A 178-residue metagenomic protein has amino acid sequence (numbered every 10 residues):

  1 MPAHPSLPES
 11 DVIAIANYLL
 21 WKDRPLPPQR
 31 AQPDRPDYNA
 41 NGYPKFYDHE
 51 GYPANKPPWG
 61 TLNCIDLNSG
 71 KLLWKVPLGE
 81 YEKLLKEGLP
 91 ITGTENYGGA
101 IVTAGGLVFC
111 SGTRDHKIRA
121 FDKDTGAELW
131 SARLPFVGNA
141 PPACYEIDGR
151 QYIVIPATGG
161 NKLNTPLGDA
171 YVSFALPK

Functional and structural regions predicted by a protein language model:
M1-P28: Axial heme c-ligation environment in periplasmic c-type cytochrome domains
R30-D48, P53-P58, P77-V102, R133-A143: Extracytoplasmic beta-rich repeat domains
L62, K117-I118, Y171: Structural signal for beta-propeller blades
L67-N68, D122-T125, P177: Short loop/turn segments that connect beta-strands within beta-propeller blades
L73, L107-F109, Y152-V154: Conserved beta-propeller blade signature
L73-W74, A127-W130: A structural motif specific to WD40 beta-propellers
G105, T113, P156-T158: Short loop/turn segments immediately following the C-termini of beta-strands
P142-K178: Blade-level signature of beta-propeller repeat domains, shared across WD40, Kelch, NHL, RCC1 and BNR/Asp-box propellers
